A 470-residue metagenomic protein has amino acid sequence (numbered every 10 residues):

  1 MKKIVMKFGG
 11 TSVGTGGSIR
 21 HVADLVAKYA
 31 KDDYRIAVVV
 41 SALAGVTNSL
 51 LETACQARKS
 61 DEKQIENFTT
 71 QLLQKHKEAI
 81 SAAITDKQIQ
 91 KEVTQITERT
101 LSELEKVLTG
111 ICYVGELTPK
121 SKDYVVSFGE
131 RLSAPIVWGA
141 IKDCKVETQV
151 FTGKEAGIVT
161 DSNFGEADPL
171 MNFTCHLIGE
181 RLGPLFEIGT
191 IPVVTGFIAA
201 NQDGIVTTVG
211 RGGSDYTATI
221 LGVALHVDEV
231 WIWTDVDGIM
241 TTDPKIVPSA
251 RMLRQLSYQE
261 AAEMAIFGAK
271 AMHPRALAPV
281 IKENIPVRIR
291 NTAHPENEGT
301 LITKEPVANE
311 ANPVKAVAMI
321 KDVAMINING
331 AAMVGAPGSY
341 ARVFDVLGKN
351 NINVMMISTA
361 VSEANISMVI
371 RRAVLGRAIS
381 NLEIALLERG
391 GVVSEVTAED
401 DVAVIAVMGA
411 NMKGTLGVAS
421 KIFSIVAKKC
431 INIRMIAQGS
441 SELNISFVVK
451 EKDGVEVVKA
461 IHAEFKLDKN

Functional and structural regions predicted by a protein language model:
M1-M272, L277, K450, F465 (+1 more regions): Nucleotide/pyrophosphate-binding catalytic subdomain
D32, C144, E283, N350 (+1 more regions): Conserved dinucleotide-binding and phosphotransfer motif residues
A156-I158, D237-I239, P295, S362 (+1 more regions): Positions that flank functional sites
E229-W233, V287-I289, M355: Short hydrophobic alpha-helical runs that function as membrane-insertion/retention elements
I285, A293: Active-site phosphate/pyrophosphate-binding segments
E296-N470: A conserved regulatory-domain signal marking ACT and ACT-like small-molecule sensing domains and adjacent regulatory
